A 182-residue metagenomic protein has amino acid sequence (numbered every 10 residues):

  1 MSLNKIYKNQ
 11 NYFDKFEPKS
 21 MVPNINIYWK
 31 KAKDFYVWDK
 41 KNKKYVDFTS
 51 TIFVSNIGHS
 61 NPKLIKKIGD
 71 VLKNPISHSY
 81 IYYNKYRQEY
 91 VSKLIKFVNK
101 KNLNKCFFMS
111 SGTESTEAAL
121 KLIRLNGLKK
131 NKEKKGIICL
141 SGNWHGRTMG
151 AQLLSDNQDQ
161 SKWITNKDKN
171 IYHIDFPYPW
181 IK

Functional and structural regions predicted by a protein language model:
M1, N42, I137: Conserved S/T- and glycine-rich ATP-binding loop of Class I adenylate-forming
M1-K33, S50: Active-site-adjacent loop/helix segments that line or gate small-molecule/cofactor pockets in enzymes
L3, E17, K44-K130: Glycine-rich loop-to-alpha-helix module at the N-terminal edge of alpha/beta enzyme cores
K8-Y12, K63, K67, D159: Exposed alpha-helical structural elements
E17-P18, P23-I25, F53, L72 (+4 more regions): Glycine-rich, flexible loop/turn motifs
I27-Y45, S55: Active-site-flanking structural segment that lines cofactor/substrate pockets
W38-D39, I57-G58, A151-D156: Short beta-strand-to-turn element immediately C-terminal to the catalytic PLP-Schiff-base lysine in fold type I
S92-K182: PLP-dependent aspartate aminotransferase-fold enzymes
